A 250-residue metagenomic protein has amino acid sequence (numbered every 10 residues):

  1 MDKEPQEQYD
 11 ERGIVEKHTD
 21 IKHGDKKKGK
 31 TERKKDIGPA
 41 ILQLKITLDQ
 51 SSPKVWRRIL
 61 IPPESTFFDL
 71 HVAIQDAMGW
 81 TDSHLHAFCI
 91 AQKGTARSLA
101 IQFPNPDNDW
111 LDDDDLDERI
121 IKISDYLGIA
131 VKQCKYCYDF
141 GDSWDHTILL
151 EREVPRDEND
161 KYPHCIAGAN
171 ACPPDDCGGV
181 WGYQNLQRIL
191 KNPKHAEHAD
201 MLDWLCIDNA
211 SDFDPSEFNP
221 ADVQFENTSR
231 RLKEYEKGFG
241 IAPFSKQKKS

Functional and structural regions predicted by a protein language model:
M1-S250: Short linear regulatory motifs enriched in tryptophan with gly/pro/ser
